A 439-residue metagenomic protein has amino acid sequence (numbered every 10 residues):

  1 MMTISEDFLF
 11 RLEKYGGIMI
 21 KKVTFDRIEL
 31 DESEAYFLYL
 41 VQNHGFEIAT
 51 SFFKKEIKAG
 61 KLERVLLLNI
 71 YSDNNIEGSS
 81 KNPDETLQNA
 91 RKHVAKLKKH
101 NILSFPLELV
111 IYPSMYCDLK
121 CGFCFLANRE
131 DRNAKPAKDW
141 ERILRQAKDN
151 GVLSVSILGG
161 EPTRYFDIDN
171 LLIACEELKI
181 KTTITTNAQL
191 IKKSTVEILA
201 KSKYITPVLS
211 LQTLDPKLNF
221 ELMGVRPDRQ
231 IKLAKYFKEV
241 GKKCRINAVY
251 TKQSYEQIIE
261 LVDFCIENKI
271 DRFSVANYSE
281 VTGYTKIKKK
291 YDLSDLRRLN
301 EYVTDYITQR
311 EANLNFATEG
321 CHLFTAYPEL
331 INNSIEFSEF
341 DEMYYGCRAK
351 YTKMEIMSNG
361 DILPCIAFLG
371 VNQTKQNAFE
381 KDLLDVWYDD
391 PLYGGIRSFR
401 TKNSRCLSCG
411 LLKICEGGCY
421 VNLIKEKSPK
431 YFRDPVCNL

Functional and structural regions predicted by a protein language model:
M1-N128, K148, L383: N-terminal pre-core extensions flanking Radical SAM catalytic domains
F8-R11, S210, L214-I362, A367-A378: Radical SAM enzyme [4Fe-4S]-AdoMet core and its adjacent flexible, acidic and glycine-rich loops/tails across
T24, K120, G159, S358-N359: Residue-level recognition of short loop/turn positions
T24, N128-N133, F220-R226, I287-Y291 (+1 more regions): Short glycine-enriched, charge-decorated loop/helix-capping segments at active-site entrances that position
N82-T206: Conserved alpha-helical substructure of the radical SAM core
E85-P106, P328-E336, Q376-R400, L411-L412: Short, charged low-complexity linear segments at domain edges
G160, A188, Q212, Y278 (+1 more regions): Flexible loop residues that form catalytic and substrate-binding hotspots at small-molecule/glycan-binding clefts
D361, A367-L439: Flexible mid-to-C-terminal extensions adjoining Fe-S/redox cofactors in radical SAM and related proteins
